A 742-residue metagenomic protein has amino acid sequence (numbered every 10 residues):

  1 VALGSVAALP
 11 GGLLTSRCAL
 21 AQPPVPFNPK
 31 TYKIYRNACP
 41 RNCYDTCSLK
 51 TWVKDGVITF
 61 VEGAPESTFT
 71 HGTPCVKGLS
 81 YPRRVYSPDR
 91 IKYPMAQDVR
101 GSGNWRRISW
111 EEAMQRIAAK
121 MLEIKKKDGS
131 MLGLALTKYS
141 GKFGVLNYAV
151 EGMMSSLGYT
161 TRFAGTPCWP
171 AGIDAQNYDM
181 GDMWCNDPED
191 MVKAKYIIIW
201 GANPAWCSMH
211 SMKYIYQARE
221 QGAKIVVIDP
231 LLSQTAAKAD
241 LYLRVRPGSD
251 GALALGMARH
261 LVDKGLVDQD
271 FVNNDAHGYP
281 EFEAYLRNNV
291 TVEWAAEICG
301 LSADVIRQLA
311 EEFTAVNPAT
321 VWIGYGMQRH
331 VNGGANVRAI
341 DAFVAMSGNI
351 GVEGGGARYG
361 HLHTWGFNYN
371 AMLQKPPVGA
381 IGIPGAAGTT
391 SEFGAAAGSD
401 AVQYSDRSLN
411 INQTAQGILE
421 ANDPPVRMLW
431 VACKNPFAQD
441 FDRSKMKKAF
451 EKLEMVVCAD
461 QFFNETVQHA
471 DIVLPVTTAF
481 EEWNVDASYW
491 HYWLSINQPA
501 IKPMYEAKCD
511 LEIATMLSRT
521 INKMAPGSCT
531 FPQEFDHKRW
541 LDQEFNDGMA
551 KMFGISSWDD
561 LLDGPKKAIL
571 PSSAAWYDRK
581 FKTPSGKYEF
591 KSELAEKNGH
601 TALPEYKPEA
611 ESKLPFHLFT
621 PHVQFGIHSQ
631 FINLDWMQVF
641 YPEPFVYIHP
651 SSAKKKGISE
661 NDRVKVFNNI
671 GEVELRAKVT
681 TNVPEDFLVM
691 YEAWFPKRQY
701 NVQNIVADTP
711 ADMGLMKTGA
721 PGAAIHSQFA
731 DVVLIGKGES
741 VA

Functional and structural regions predicted by a protein language model:
V1-K264, D275, F282, S302 (+4 more regions): N-terminal export/assembly segments and adjacent metallocofactor-ligating motifs of anaerobic energy-metabolism
M95-E112, G129-S130, K264-A303, P384-G388 (+4 more regions): N-terminal leader/propeptide and maturation segments of large enzyme subunits in energy/redox metabolism and hydrolases
L134-F143, E297-L301, G324-V331, H363-T364 (+1 more regions): Conserved short loop/turn motifs at secondary-structure junctions
Y148-Y216, Q221-V227, G251-L255, V344-Q468 (+4 more regions): Extended redox/cofactor-interaction regions of prokaryotic respiratory oxidoreductases
R162, D268-D270, I306, T320-V321 (+9 more regions): Acidic/polar loop patches that form or flank catalytic/metal-binding clefts of enzymes that bind anionic ligands
P188, F480-P503, A514, S518: Glycine/threonine-rich phosphate-binding loop and adjacent beta-strand/alpha-helix elements that clamp
S233-K238, Y285-T291, A315-I323, F393-G394 (+3 more regions): Short acidic (Asp/Glu) and glycine-rich catalytic loops that position anionic groups and cofactors
D510-L561, S629, L634-Y647, S651-A742: Long, contiguous, secondary-structure-rich segments that constitute the structural scaffold of globular domains
